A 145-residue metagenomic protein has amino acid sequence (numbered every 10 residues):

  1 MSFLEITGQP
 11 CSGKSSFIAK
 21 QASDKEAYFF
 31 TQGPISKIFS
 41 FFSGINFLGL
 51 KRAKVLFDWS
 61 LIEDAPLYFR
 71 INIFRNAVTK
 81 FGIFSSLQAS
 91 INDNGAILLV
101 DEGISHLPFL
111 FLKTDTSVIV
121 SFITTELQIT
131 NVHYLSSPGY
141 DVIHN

Functional and structural regions predicted by a protein language model:
I6: Hydrophobic anchor at the beta1->P-loop junction of P-loop NTPases
Q9: P-loop (Walker A) phosphate-binding loop of NTP-binding proteins
S12: ATP-binding Walker
S15: Walker A/P-loop
A19-K20: The feature captures the helix immediately C-terminal to the Walker
S23-Q32: Post-Walker A helix-loop "phosphate-sensing" segment adjacent to the P-loop in P-loop NTPases
I35-A96, V100-T114: ATP-dependent small-molecule kinase phosphotransfer cores that center on conserved nucleotide phosphate-binding segments
E102-G103, S117-N145: Conserved phosphate-donor/acceptor-positioning beta-strand/loop module used by diverse small-molecule
